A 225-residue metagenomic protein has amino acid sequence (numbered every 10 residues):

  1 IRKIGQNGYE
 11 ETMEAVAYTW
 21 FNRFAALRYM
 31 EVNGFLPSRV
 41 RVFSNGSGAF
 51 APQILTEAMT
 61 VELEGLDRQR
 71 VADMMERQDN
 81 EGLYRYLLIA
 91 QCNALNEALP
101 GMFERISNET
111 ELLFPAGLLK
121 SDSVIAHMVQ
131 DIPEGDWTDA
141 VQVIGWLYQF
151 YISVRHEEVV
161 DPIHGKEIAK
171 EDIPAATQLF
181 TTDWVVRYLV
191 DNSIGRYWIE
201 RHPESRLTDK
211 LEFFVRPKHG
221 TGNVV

Functional and structural regions predicted by a protein language model:
I1-V225: Preference for the N-terminal adenyl/adenosyl cofactor-binding alpha/beta module
